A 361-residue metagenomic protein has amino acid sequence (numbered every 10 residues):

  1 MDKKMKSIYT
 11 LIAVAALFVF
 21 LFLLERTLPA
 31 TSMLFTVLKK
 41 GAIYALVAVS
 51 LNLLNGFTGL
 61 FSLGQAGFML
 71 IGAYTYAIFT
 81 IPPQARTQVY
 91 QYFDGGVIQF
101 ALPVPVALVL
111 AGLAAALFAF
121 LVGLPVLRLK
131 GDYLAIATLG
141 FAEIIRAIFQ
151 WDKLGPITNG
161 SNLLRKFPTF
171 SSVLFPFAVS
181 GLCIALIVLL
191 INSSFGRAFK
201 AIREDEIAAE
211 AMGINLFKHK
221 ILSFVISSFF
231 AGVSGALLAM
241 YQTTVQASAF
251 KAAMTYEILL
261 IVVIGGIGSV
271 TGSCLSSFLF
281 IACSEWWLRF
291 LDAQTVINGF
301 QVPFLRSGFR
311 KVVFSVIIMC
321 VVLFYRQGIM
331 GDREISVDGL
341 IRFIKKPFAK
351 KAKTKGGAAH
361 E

Functional and structural regions predicted by a protein language model:
M1-E361: Transmembrane alpha-helices and adjacent helix-loop boundaries
